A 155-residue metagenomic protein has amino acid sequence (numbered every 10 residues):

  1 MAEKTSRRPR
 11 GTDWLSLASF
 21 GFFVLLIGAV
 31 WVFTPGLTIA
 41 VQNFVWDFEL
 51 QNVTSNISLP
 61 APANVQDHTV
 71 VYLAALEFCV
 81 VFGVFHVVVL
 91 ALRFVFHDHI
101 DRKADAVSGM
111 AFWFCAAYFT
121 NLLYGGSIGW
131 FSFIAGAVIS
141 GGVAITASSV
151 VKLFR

Functional and structural regions predicted by a protein language model:
M1-R155: Alpha-helical transmembrane segments and their membrane-interface anchoring/capping motifs
